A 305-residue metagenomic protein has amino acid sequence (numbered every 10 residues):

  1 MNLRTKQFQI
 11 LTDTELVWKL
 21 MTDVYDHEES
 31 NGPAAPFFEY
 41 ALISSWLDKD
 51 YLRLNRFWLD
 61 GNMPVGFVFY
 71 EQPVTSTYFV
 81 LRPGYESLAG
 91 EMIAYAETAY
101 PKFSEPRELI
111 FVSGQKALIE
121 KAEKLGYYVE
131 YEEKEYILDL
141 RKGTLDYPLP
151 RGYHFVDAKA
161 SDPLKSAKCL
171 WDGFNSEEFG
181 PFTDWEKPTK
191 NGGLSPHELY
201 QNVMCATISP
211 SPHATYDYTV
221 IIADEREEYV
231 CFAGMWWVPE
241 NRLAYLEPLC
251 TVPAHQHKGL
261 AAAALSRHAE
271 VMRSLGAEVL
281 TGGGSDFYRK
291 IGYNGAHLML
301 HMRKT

Functional and structural regions predicted by a protein language model:
N2-K19, H154-K168, N175-F179: A short beta-loop-alpha structural element at the N-terminal edge of CoA-dependent acyl/N-acetyltransferase catalytic
I10-L11, Y25-Y100, E225, V230-E247 (+1 more regions): Conserved donor-binding loop and adjoining core beta-sheet/short helix segment in diverse acyl/aminoacyl transferases
Y25-S44, N175-T207: Conserved GNAT-fold acetyl-CoA-binding loop/helix
L42-F57, K190-N202, I208-I221, Y245 (+1 more regions): A short helix-loop-beta-strand connector motif used in the catalytic cores of GNAT acetyltransferases and, in some
E71-T75, P83-G152, M299-T305: Acyl-donor-binding surface of acyltransferase catalytic domains
E86-T98, T251-P253, H257-S274, K290: Conserved acetyl-CoA-binding loop-helix of GNAT-fold acetyltransferases
E108-V112, L246, V279-G284: Conserved hydrophobic beta-strand within the GNAT/NAT acetyltransferase core sheet that lines the active-site cleft
